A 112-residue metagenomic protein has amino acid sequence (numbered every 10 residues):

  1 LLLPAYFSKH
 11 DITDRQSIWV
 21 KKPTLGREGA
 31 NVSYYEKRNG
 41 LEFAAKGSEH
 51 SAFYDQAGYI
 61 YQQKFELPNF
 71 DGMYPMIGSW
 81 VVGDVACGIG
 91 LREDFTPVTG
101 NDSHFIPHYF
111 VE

Functional and structural regions predicted by a protein language model:
L1-I60: Active-site nucleotide/adenylate-binding loops and adjacent lid/helix of ATP-dependent enzymes
E28-A30, N39-F43, F53-Y59, F65-E112: ATP-dependent carboxylate activation and anion-phosphoryl transfer catalytic cores that bind Mg-ATP to form
